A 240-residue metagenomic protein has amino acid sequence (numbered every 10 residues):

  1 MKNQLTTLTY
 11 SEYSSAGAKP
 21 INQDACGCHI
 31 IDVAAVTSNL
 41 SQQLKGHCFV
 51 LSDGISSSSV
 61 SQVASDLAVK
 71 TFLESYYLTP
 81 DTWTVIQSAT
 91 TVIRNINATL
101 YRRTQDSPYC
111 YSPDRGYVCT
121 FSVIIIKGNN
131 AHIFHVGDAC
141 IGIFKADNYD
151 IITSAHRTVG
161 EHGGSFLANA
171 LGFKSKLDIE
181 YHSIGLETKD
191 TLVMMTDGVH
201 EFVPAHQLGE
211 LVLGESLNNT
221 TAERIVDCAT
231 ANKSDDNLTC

Functional and structural regions predicted by a protein language model:
M1-C240: PP2C/PPM-type serine/threonine phosphatase catalytic domain
